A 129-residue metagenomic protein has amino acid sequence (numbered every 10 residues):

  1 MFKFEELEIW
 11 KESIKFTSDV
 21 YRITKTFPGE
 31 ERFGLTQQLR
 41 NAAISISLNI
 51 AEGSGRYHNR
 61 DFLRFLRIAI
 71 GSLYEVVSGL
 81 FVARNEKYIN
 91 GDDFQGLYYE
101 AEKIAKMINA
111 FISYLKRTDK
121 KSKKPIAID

Functional and structural regions predicted by a protein language model:
M1-D129: Short, C-terminally biased terminal segments at protein or domain edges
